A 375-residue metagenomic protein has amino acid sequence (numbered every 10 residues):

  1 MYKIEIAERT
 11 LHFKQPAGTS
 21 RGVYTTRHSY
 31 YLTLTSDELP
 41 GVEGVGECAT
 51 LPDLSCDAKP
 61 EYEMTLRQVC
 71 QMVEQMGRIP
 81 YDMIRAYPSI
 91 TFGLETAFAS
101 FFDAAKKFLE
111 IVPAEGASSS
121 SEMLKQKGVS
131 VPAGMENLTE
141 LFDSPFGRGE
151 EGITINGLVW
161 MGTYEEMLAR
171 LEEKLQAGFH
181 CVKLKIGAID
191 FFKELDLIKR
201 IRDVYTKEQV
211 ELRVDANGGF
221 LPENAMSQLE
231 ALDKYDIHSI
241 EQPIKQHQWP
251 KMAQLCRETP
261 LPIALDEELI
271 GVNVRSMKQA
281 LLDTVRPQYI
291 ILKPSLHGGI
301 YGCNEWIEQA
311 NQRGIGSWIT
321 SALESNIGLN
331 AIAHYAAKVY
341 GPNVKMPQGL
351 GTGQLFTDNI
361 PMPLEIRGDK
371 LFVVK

Functional and structural regions predicted by a protein language model:
M1-L212, N217-G219, M226, D233 (+1 more regions): N-terminal capping/lid subdomain adjacent to the active-site entrance of alpha/beta enzymes
R9-H12, M161, L269, L323 (+1 more regions): Short, solvent-exposed coil/turn elements at secondary-structure transition points
C48, Q242, L350: Active-site donor-binding loop signature of nucleotide-sugar glycosyltransferases
F101-F102, A336-V339: Generic structural signal for hydrophobic core residues of well-folded globular domains
L184, I189-N330, H334-A336, L355-I366: Catalytic core of soluble alpha/beta enzymes
Y340-G349: Short helix/strand-capping turn motifs
